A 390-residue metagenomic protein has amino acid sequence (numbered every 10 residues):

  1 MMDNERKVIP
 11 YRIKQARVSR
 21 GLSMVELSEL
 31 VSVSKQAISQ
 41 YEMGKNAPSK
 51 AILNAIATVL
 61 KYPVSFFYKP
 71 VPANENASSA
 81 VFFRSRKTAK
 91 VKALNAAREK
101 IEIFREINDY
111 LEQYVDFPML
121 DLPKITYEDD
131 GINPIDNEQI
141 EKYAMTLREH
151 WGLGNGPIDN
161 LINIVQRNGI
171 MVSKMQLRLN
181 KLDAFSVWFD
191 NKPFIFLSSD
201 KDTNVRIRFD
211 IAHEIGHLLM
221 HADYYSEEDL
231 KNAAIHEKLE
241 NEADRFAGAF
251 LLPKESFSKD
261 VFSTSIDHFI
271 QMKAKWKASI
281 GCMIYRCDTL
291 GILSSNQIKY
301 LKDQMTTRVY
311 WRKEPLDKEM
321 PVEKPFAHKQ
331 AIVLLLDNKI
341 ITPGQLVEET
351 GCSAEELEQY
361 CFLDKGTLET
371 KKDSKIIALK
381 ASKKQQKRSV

Functional and structural regions predicted by a protein language model:
M1-V390: Active-site hotspot residues in diverse enzymes, especially metal/ion-binding acidic/histidine motifs
